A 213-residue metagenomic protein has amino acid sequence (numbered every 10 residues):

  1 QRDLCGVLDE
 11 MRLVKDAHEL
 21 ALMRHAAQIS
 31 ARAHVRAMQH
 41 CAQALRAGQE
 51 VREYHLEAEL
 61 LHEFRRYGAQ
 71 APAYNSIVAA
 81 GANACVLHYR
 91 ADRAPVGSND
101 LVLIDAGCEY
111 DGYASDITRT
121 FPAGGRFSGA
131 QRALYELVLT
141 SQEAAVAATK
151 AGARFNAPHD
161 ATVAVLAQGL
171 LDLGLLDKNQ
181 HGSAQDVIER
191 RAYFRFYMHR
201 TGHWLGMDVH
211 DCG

Functional and structural regions predicted by a protein language model:
Q1-G213: Active-site neighborhoods and metal-handling regions in enzymes and metal-associated proteins
